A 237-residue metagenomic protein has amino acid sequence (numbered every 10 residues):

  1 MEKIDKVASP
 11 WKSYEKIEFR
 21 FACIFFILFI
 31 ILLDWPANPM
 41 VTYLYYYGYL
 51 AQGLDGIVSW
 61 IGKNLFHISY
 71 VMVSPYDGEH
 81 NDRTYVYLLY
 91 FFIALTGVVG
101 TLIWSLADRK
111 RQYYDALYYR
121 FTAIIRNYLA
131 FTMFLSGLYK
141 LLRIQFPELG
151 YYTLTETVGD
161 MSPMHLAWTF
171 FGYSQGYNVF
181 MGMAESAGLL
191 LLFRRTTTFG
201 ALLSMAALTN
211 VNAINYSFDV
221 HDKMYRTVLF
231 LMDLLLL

Functional and structural regions predicted by a protein language model:
M1-K12: Short, Lys/Arg-rich, polar N-terminal cytosolic tail immediately upstream of the first transmembrane signal-anchor
E18-I31, I125-L141, G172-I214, D233-L236: Functionalized membrane-embedded alpha-helices
F26-T42: Alpha-helical transmembrane segments of multi-pass membrane proteins
A37-H67, I144-T155: Interfacial/capping segments of alpha-helical transmembrane domains
S69-T96, S174-M183: Individual transmembrane alpha-helix segments
D77-A94, F193, T197-L237: Membrane-embedded alpha-helical segments of integral membrane proteins
L102-Q112, F193-T196, L237: Structural signal for the C-terminal ends of transmembrane alpha-helices and the immediately following loop
L142-F170: Membrane-interface interhelical connector segments
